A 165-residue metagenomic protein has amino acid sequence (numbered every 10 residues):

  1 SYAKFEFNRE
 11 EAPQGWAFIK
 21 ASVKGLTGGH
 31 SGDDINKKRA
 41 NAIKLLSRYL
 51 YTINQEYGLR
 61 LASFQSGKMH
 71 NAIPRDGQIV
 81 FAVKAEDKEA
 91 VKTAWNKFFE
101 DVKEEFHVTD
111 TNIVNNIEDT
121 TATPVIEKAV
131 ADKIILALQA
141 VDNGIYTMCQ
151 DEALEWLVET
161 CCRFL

Functional and structural regions predicted by a protein language model:
S1-L165: Midchain, well-structured core segments that form catalytic/ion-binding scaffolds
